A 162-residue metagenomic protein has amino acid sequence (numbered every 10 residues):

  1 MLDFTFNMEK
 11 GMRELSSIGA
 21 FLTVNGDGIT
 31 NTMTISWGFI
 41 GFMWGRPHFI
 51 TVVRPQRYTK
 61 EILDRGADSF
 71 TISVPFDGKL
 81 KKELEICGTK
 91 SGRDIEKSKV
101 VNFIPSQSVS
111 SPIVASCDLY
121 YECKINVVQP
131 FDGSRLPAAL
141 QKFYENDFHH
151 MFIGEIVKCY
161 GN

Functional and structural regions predicted by a protein language model:
M1-I35, F39-N162: Active-site-proximal mixed secondary-structure blocks
